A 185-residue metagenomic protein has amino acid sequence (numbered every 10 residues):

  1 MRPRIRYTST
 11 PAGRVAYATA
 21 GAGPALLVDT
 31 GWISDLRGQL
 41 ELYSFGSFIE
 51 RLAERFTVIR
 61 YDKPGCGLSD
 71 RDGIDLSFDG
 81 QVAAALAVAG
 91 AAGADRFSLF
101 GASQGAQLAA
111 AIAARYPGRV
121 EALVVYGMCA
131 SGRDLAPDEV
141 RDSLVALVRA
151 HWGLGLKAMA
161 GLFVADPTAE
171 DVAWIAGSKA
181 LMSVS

Functional and structural regions predicted by a protein language model:
M1-R6: A domain-start/cap signature at the N-terminus of enzymes
Y7-D70: Conserved HGGG/HGGXW glycine-rich cap/lid loop of the alpha/beta-hydrolase fold
A22-G23, E54, G93-D95, G118: Active-site acidic short loop of glycosyltransferases
Q39-L40, D72, D134-E139: Short aromatic-enriched loop/helix-cap "lid" or pocket-rim segments at secondary-structure transitions that line
D70-V82: Catalytic nucleophile-loop/oxyanion-hole region of alpha/beta-hydrolase and closely related hydrolase-like folds
D79-F97: Conserved acidic catalytic loop of the alpha/beta-hydrolase fold
D95-D134: Conserved hydrolase catalytic core segment
Y126-S185: Helix-rich cap/lid subdomain of alpha/beta-hydrolase
